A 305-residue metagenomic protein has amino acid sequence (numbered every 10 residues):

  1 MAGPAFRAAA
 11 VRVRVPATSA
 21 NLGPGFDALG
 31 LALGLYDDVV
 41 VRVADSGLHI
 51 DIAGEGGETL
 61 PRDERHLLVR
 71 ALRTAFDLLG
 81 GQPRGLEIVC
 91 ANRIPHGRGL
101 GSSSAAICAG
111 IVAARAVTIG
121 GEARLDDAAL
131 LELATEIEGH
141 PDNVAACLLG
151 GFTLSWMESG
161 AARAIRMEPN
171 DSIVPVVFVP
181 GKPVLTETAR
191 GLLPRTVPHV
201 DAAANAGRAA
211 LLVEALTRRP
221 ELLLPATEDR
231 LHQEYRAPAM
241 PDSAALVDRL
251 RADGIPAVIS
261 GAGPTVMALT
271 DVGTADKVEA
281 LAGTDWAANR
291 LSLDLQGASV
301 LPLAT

Functional and structural regions predicted by a protein language model:
M1-R98, A116-I119, A123, L291-T305: ATP-binding N-lobe of GHMP and related small-molecule kinases
G3-R7, N21, G30-L33, G80-G81 (+8 more regions): Solvent-exposed alpha-helices and their adjacent loops that cap or buttress functional pockets in soluble metabolic
R14-P16, A32, V89-A91, C147-G150 (+4 more regions): Short beta-strand segments
Q82-R163: Gly/Ser-rich oxyanion-binding loop with an adjacent helix/lid that shapes the negatively charged ligand pocket
M157, P180, A268-V272: Short beta-strand-to-loop capping motifs
V177-P238: Active-site rim beta-loop-alpha module in soluble metabolic enzymes
A215-T305: Glycine-rich, charge-dense phosphate/pyrophosphate-binding loop(s) and the adjacent flexible "lid"/catalytic subdomain
